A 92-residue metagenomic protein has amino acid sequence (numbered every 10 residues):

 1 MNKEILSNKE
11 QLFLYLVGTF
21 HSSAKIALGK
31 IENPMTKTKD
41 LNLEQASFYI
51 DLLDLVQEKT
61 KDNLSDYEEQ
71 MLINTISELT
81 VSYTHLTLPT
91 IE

Functional and structural regions predicted by a protein language model:
M1-L41: Long, non-catalytic architectural segments outside compact domain cores
G18, S47, D51-D54, S77-V81: Generic structural signal for well-ordered, non-transmembrane alpha-helical segments in soluble/cytosolic regions
A24, L28, Q57, I76-Y83: A structural signal for well-ordered alpha-helices, especially hydrophobic packing surfaces of coiled-coils
K39-N42, A46-Y49: Short, conserved glycine- and acidic-residue-centered signature motifs in active-site or ligand-binding loops
L43, D54-Q70: Amphipathic, hydrophobic secondary-structure cores in small proteins
E69-S77: An alpha-helix initiation/capping motif
T84-T90: Conserved small/polar residues in nucleotide/adenosyl-binding loops
